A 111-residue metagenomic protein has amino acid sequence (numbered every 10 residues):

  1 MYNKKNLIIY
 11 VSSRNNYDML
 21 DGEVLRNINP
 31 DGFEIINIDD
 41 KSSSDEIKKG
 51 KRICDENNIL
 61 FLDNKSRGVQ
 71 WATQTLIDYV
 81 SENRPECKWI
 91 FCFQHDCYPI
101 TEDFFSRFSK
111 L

Functional and structural regions predicted by a protein language model:
K4-L7, N27-N37, I59: Short loop->beta transition adjacent to catalytic acidic/histidine clusters or analogous donor-positioning motifs
L7-N16: A conserved hydrophobic helix/loop-capping motif in glycosyltransferases and polysaccharide synthases
N15-N29: Short, well-formed alpha-helical segments that are part of the catalytic scaffolds of diverse glycosyltransferases
I38-K49: A conserved acidic beta->alpha catalytic loop
N64-V80: Glycine-rich, basic loop-to-helix element that forms the pyrophosphate-binding segment of sugar-nucleotide handling
V80-C87: Glycine-rich phosphate-binding loop signature in dinucleotide/nucleotide-binding domains
C87-Y98: Short beta-strand-to-loop acidic/aromatic patch adjacent to the donor-nucleotide binding site
E102-L111: Conserved donor-nucleotide/metal-binding helix-loop-beta segment in metal-dependent transferases, i.e., the alpha-helix
